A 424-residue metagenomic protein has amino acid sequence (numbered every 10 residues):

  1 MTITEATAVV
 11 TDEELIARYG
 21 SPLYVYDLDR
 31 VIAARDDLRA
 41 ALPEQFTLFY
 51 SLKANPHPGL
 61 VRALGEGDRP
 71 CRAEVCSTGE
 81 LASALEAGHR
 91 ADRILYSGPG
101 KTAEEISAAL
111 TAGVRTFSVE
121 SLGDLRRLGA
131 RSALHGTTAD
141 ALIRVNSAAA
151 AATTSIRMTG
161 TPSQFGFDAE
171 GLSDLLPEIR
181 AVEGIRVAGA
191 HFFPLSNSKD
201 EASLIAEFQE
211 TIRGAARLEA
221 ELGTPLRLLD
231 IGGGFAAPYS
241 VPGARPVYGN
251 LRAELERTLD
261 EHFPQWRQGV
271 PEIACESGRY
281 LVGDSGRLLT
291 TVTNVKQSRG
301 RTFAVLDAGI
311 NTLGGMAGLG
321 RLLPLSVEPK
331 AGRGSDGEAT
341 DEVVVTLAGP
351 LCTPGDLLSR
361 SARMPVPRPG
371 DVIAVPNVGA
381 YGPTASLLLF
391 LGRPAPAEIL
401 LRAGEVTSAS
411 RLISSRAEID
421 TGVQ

Functional and structural regions predicted by a protein language model:
M1-A139, V182, R186, V366 (+1 more regions): A charged N-terminal "starter" segment
T11, D27-R30, A34, L38 (+19 more regions): General structural feature for long, well-ordered alpha-helical segments within catalytic domains of soluble enzymes
D29, S51-H57, C76-E80, P99-K101 (+8 more regions): Active-site beta-loop-alpha junctions enriched in small/polar residues
D36, A40-P43, A133-T137, P177-G184 (+8 more regions): Generic secondary-structure signature for well-ordered alpha-helical cores
T47-F49, P70-A73, A91-L95, T116 (+7 more regions): Structural preference for beta-strand elements that scaffold enzyme active sites
L60-V61, E86, I106-T111, L128-R131 (+6 more regions): Short acidic, glycine/serine/threonine-rich loops at helix termini
S147-N294, F390-R393: Active-site loop/helix belt of alpha/beta enzymes
E254, D260, P264, Q268-Q424: Charged (often Lys/Glu-rich) extended helix/loop segments that serve as interaction or gating elements
